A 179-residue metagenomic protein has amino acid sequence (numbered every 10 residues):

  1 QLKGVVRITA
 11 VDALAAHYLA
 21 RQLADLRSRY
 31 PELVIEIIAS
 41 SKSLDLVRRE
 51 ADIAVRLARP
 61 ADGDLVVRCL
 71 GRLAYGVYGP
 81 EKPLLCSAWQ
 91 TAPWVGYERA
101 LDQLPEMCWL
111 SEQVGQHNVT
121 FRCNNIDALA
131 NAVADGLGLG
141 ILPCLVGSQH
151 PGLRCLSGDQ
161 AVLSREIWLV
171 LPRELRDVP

Functional and structural regions predicted by a protein language model:
K3-G63: Central regulatory/effector-binding core of bacterial HTH transcription factors
R7-T9, A54, V95, G140 (+1 more regions): Short, well-ordered beta-strand segments
V11, P80, P172: Residue-level recognition of the GNAT/N-acetyltransferase active site
A16-H17, L104, V178-P179: Loop/helix-junction capping segments adjacent to catalytic residues or to phosphate/diphosphate-binding pockets
Y30, H150, V178: Acidic-histidine catalytic/liganding microenvironments
L44, P60-I167: C-terminal regulatory
I167-P179: A bilobed periplasmic-binding-protein/Venus flytrap-type ligand-binding module shared by bacterial periplasmic
